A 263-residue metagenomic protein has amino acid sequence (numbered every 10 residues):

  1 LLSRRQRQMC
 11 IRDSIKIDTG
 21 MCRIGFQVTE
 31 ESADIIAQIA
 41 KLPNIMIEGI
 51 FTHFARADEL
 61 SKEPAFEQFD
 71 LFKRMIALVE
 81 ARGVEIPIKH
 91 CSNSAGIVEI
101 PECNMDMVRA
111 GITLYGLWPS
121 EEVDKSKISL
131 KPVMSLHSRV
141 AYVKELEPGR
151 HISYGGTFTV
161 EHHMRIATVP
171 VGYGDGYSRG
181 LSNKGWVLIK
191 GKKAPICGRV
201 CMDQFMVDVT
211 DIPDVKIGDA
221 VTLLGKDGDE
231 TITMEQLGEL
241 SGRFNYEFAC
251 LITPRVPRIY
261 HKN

Functional and structural regions predicted by a protein language model:
L1-I11: Single conserved hydrophobic/aromatic residue that forms the stacking wall/gate of nucleotide- or nucleobase-binding
R7, L136-S138, Y246: Change "...and in nucleic-acid phosphodiester-cleaving endonucleases..." to "...and in nucleic-acid processing enzymes
D18-R139, V143-E147: Active-site loop/helix belt of alpha/beta enzymes
E145-N263: C-terminal accessory subdomain/extension
